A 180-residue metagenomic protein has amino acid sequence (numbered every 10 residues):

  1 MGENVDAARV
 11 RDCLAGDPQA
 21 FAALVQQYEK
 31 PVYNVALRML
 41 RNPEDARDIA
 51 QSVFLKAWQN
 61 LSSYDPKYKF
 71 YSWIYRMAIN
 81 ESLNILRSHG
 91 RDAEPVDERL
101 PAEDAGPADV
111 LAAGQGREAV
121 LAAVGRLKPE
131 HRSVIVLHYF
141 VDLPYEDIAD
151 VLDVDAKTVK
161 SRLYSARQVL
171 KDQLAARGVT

Functional and structural regions predicted by a protein language model:
G2, L14-A23, Y33-S52, A156 (+1 more regions): Short, charged helix-capping/linker segments at alpha-helix termini
G2-D6, R91-R117: Internal acidic/polar
N4, A122-S133, L137-T158, D172: Helix-turn-helix DNA-binding module
L14-A15, R41, S52-K69, S88-G90: Sigma70-family region 2
V25-P43, N60, V124, V169 (+1 more regions): Amphipathic, Lys/Arg- and hydrophobic-enriched alpha-helical face
N34, D48-L55, Y68-N80: Structural recognition of an alpha-helix C-terminal capping motif at a helix-to-coil junction
S62-P66, R76-V96, A113, S165: Arg/Lys-rich amphipathic alpha helix in sigma70-family domain 2
R87, R132, R167-T180: Short, Lys/Arg-enriched C-terminal cap helix and immediately downstream tail that follows
